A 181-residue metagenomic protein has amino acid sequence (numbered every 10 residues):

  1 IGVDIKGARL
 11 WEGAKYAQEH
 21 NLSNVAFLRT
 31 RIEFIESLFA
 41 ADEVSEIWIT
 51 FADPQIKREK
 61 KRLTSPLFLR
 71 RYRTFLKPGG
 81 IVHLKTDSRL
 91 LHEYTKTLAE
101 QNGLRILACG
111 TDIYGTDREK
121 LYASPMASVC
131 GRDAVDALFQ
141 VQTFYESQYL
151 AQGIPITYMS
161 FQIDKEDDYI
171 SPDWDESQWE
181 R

Functional and structural regions predicted by a protein language model:
I1-D4: Conserved SAM-binding motif I beta-strand of class I
A8-E12, H92: Short alpha-helix immediately C-terminal to the canonical SAM-binding loop
A14-E46: S-adenosyl-L-methionine
L38, V44-L63: A short SAM/SAH-binding and catalytic strip from SAM-dependent methyltransferases
R58-K61, L84-N102: Conserved class I S-adenosyl-L-methionine
R62-I81: A short glycine-rich, Lys/Arg-flanked "PGG" loop and its adjoining helix->strand segment in the class I
F68-R73, E93-T116: Conserved Class I S-adenosyl-L-methionine
G110-R181: SAM/dcSAM-binding transferase cores
